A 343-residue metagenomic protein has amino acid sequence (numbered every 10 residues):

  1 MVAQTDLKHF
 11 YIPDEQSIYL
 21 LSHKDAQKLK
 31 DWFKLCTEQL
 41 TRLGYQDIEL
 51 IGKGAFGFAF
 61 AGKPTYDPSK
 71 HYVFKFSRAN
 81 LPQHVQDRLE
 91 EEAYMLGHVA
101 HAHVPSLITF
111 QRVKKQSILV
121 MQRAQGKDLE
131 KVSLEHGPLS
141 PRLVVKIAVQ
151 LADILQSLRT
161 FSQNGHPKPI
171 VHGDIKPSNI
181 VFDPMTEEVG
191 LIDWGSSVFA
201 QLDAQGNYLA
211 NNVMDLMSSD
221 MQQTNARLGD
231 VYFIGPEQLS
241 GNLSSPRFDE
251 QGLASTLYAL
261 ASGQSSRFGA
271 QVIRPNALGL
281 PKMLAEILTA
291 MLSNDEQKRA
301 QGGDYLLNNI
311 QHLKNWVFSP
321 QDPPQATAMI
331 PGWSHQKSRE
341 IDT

Functional and structural regions predicted by a protein language model:
V2-L40: Juxta-kinase regulatory segment immediately upstream of eukaryotic protein kinase catalytic domains
G62-Q86: ATP-binding glycine-rich loop module of kinase domains
L81-H98: AlphaC helix of the eukaryotic protein kinase fold
F110: Activation-segment/catalytic-loop signature of the eukaryotic protein kinase fold
K114-D128: Conserved short submotifs of the Hanks-type protein kinase catalytic core that shape the nucleotide-binding pocket
I147-A148: Activation segment signature within eukaryotic-like protein kinase domains
R159-D183: Catalytic-loop of the protein kinase fold
F318-T343: Regulatory extensions appended to serine/threonine kinase catalytic cores
